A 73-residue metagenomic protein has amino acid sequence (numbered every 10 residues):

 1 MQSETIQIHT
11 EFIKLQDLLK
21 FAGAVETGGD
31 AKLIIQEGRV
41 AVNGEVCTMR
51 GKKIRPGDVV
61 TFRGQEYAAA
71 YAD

Functional and structural regions predicted by a protein language model:
M1-I13: A detector for short, charged/polar N-terminal pre-domain segments
Q2-E4, G38, Q65-Y67: Generic structural motif recognizing short loop/turn segments at the entrances and edges of beta-strands
I13-P56: A basic, amphipathic helix-loop patch mediating RNA/tRNA/ribosome contacts
C47-D73: C-terminal structural segments of small proteins and small subunits
